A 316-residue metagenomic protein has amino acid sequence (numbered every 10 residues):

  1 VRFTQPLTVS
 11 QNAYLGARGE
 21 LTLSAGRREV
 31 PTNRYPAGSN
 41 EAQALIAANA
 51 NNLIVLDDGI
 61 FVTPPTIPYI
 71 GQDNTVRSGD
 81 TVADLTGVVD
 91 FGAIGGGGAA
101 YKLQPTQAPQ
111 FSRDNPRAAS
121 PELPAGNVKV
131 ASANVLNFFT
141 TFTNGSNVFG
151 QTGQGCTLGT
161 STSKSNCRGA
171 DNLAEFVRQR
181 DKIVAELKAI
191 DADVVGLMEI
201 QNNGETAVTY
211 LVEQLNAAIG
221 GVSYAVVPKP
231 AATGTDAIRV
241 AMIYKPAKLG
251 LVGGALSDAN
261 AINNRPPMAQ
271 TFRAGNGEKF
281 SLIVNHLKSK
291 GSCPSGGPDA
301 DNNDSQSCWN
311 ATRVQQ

Functional and structural regions predicted by a protein language model:
V1-T162, R180, A217, N260 (+1 more regions): Extended non-catalytic accessory segments flanking core domains
Q5, G87, N134, V195 (+3 more regions): A residue-level signal for conserved active-site and pocket-lining positions in enzyme catalytic cores
L7, I60, Q107, N137 (+5 more regions): A mature extracytoplasmic/lumenal domain signature
A17, L21-A48, N263-Q315: Glycine/proline-rich, flexible active-site/cofactor-binding loop segments that harbor closely spaced acidic
L45-A47, D73, P124-G126, D191 (+5 more regions): Residue-level signal for the start and early helices of compact helical domains
G98, Q104-I238, P294-Q315: N-terminal, active-site-proximal structural segment of metallo-dependent hydrolase catalytic domains
A207-V208, V212-K288: Structured beta-strand-rich core segments of catalytic domains in phosphoester-bond hydrolases
